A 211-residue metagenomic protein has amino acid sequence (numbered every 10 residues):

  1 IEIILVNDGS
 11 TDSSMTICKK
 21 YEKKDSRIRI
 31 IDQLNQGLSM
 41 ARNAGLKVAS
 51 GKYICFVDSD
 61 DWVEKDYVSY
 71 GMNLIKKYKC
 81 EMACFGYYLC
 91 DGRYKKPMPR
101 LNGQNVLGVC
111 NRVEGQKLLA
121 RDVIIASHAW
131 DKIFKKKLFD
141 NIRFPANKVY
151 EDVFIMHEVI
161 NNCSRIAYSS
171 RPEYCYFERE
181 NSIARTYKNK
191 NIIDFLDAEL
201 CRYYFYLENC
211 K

Functional and structural regions predicted by a protein language model:
I1-V6, I30: Hydrophobic targeting segments
N7-T16, D58: A conserved acidic beta->alpha catalytic loop
K19-D25: Short, conserved SAM-binding/catalytic segment of Class I S-adenosyl-L-methionine-dependent methyltransferases
Q33-A49: Glycine-rich, basic loop-to-helix element that forms the pyrophosphate-binding segment of sugar-nucleotide handling
L38, S59-A167, F177-K190: Donor-binding/catalytic cores of nucleotide-activated saccharide and glycerol-phosphate transferases/polymerases
I54: Short aromatic/hydrophobic "clamp" motif used to bind/position activated sugar donors
P172-R179, T186-C210: Catalytic core of nucleotide-sugar-dependent glycosyltransferases
